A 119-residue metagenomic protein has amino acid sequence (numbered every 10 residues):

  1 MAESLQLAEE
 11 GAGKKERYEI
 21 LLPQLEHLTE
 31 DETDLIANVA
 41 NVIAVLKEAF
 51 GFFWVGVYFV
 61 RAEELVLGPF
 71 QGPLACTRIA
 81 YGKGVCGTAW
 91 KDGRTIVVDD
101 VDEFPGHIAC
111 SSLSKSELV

Functional and structural regions predicted by a protein language model:
M1-G68: Intrinsically disordered, low-complexity terminal regulatory regions
F52, S112-S114: A generic fold-level signal
V60, E64-S112: Regulatory sensory and allosteric helical modules in signal-transduction proteins and certain transcription factors
K115-V119: A short, aliphatic-rich beta-strand micro-motif
